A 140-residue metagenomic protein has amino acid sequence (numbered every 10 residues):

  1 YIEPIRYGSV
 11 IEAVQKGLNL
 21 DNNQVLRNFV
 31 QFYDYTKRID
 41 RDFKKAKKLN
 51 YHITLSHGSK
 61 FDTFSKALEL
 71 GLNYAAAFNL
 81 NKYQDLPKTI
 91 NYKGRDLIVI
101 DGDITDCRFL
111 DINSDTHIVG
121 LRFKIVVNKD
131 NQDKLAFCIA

Functional and structural regions predicted by a protein language model:
Y1-A140: Class I S-adenosyl-L-methionine
